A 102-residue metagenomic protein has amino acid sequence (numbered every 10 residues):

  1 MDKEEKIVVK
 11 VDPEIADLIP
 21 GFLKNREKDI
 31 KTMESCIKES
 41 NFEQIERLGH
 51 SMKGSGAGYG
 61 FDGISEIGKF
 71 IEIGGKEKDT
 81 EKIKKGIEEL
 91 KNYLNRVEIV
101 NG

Functional and structural regions predicted by a protein language model:
M1-R47, S51-G102: Two-component system phosphorelay core
